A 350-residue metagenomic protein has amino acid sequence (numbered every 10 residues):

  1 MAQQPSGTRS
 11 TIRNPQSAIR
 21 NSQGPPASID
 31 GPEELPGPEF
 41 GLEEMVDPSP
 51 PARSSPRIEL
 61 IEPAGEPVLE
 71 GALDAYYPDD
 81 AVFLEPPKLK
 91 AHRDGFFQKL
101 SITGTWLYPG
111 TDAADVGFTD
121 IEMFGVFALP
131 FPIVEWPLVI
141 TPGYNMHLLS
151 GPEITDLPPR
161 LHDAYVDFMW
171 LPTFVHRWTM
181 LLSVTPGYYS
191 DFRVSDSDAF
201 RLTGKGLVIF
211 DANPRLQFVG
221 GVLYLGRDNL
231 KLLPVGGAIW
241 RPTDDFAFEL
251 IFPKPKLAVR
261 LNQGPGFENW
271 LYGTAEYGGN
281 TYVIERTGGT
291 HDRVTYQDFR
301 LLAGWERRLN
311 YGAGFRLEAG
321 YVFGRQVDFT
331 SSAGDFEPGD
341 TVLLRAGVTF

Functional and structural regions predicted by a protein language model:
M1-A27: Short, basic, low-complexity termini and linkers enriched in Ser/Thr/Gly/Pro that act as targeting/leader peptides
V46-R177, S183-S197, R201, H291-Q297 (+2 more regions): Transmembrane beta-barrel domains of bacterial outer-membrane proteins
G104-G110, P142-S150, P186-F192, V222-D228 (+5 more regions): Transmembrane beta-strands of outer-membrane beta-barrel pores
F127-F131, W170-P172, F210, Y224 (+5 more regions): Residue-level signature of outer-membrane beta-barrel architecture
I133-V139, H176-M180, P214-G220, D245-F248 (+2 more regions): Repeated loop/turn-to-beta-strand initiation elements of outer-membrane beta-barrel proteins
M146-D156, P253-V342: Outer-membrane beta-barrel translocator/channel fold
N213-E285: Detector for outer-membrane/organellar transmembrane beta-barrel domains, recognizing the amphipathic beta-strand
V235-I239, F336-F350: Outer-membrane beta-barrel "beta-signal"
